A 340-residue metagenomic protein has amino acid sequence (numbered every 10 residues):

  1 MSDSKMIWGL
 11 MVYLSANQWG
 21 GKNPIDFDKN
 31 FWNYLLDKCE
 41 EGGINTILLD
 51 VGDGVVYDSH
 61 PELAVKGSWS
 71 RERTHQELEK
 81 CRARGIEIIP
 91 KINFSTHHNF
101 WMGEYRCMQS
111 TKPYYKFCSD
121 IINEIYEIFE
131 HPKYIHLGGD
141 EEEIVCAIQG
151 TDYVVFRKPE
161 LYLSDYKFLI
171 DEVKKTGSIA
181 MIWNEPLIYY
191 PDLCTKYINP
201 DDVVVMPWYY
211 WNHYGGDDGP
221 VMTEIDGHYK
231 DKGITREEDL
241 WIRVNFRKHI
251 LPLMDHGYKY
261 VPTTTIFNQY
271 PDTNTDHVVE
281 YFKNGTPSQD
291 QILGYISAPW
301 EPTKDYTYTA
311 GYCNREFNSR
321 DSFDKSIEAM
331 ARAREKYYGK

Functional and structural regions predicted by a protein language model:
M1-S4, I128-F129, K196-P200, L253-D255 (+1 more regions): Extracellular/periplasmic catalytic domains that process cell-envelope and extracellular macromolecules
W8-V204, Y209: Aromatic-lined carbohydrate-binding surfaces of glycoside hydrolases
Q18-D26, L63-A64, I148-F156, G215-E237 (+1 more regions): Short, flexible/disordered intra-domain loops and linkers
G67-R73, N245, D276-E280: Charged helix-capping and loop-helix junction motifs
R106, M181-K230, Q269-T286, K304-D305: Substrate-binding cleft/loops of secretory-pathway carbohydrate-active enzymes
D120-I122, L187-C194, W241-L251, V278-Y281: Alpha-helical scaffolding within the catalytic cores of extracellular/periplasmic polymer-degrading hydrolases
V145, H213, H228-Y229, G233-E237 (+1 more regions): Active-site clefts of carbohydrate-active enzymes
H256-K340: Substrate-binding cleft of secreted/luminal carbohydrate-active enzymes
